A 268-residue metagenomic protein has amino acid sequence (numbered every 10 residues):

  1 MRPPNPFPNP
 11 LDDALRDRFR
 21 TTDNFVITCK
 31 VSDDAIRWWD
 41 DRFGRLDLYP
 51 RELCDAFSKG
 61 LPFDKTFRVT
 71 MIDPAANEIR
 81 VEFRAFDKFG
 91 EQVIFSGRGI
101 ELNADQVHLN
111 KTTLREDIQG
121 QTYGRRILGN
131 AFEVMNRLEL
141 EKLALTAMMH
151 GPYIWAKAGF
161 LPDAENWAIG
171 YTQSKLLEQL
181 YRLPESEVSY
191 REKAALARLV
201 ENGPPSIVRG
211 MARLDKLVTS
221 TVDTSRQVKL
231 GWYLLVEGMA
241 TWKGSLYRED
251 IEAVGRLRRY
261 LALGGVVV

Functional and structural regions predicted by a protein language model:
R2-P50, T70-A75, A144-V268: Terminal substrate-recognition subdomain of acyl/acetyltransferases
C29-S32, N103-Q106, N130, M135: Amphipathic, alpha-helical segments enriched in basic
F43, L53, F57-L61, A131-M135: Hydrophobic, Leu/Ile/Phe/Ala-enriched alpha-helical segments that form helix-helix packing faces
D55-E116: A conserved beta-strand-loop-helix scaffold within acyl/acetyltransferase catalytic domains
D117-M135: Conserved acetyl-CoA-binding loop-helix of GNAT-fold acetyltransferases
N130-R137, K157-L161: Short, surface-exposed basic-aromatic patches at helix termini and helix-loop junctions that form
E133-M148: Conserved GNAT acetyl-CoA-binding A-motif
